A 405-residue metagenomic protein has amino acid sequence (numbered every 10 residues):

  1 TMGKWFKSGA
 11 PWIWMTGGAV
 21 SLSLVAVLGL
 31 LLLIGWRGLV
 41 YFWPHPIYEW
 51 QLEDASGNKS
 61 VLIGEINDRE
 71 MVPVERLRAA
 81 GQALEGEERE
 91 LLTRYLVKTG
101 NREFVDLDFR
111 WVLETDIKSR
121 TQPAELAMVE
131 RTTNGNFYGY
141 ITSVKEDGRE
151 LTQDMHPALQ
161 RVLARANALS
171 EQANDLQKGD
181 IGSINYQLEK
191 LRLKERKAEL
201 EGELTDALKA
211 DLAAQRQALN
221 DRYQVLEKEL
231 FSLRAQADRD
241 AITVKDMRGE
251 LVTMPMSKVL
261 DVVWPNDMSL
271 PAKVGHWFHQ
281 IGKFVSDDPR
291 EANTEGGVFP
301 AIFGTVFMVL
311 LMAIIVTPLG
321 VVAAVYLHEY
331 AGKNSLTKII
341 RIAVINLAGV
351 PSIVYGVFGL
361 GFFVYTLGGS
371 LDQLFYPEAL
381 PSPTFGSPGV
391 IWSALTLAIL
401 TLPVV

Functional and structural regions predicted by a protein language model:
T1-G17, L24-G29, G35-N293: Membrane-topology segments of multi-pass transport proteins
G3-V20, G297-P300, S335-K338, S387-V390: Membrane-water interface of alpha-helical transmembrane segments
W14-V27, L310-I315, A398-V405: Hydrophobic alpha-helical transmembrane segments of multi-pass inner-membrane transport and secretion
A26, L30, V262-V263, L347-V357: Hydrophobic alpha-helical membrane-insertion segments
F278-G296, A331, Y355-I399: Membrane-interfacial helix termini and adjacent extracytoplasmic/periplasmic loops of multi-pass transporters
S286, R290, E295-F307, L311 (+1 more regions): Alpha-helical membrane-interface segments at transmembrane helix boundaries
M312-V344, V357: Transmembrane-helix boundary motif in ABC transporter permease subunits
L319, A323, V344-S352, F385-V405: Faces of alpha-helical transmembrane segments in polytopic inner-membrane proteins
